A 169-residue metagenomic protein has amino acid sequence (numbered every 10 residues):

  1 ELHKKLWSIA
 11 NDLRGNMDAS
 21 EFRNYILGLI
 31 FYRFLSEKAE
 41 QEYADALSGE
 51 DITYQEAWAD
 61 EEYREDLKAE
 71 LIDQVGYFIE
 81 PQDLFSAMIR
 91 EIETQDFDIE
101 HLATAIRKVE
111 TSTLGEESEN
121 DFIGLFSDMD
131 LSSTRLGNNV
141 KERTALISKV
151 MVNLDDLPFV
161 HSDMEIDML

Functional and structural regions predicted by a protein language model:
E1-L169: Non-catalytic, mostly N-terminal accessory regions of nucleic-acid modification and defense proteins
